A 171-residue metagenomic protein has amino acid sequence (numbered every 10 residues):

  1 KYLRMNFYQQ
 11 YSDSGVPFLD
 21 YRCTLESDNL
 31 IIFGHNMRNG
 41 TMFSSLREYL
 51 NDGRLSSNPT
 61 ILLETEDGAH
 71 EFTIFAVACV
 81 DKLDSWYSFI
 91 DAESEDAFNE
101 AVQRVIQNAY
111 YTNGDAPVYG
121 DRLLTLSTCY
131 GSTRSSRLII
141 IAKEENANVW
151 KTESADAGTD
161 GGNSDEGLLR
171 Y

Functional and structural regions predicted by a protein language model:
K1-Y171: Solvent-exposed, non-transmembrane regions of membrane-associated and secreted proteins
